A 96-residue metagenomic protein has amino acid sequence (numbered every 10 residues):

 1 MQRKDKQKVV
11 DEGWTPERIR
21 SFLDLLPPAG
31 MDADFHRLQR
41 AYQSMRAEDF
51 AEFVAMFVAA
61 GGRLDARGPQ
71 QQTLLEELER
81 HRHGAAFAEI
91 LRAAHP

Functional and structural regions predicted by a protein language model:
D5-M45: Alpha-helical adaptor scaffolds
V9, R40-F50, E76-A85: Ankyrin repeat A-helix N-terminal signature
R20-L26, E52-R63, E89-P96: Ankyrin repeat domain, specifically the short helix-to-loop turn at the C-terminus of the second helix of each repeat
A33, P69-T73: Ankyrin repeat start-site detector
H36, R40, S44-A47, A51-V58 (+1 more regions): Alpha-helical solenoid scaffolds in large eukaryotic transport, assembly, and signaling factors
D65-R67: Ankyrin repeat boundary signal
